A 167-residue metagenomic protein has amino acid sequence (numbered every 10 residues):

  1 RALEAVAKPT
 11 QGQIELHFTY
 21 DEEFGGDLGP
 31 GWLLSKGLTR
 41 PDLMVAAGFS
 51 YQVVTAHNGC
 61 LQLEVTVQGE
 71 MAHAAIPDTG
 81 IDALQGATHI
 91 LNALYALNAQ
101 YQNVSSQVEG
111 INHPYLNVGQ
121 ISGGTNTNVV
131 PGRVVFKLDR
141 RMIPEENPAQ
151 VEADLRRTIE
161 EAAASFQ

Functional and structural regions predicted by a protein language model:
R1-Q62: Acidic/histidine-rich catalytic neighborhood of metal-dependent amide-processing enzymes
F49, V54-T55, Q62-Q167: Metal-dependent amide/peptide-bond hydrolase catalytic core, centered on the "pita-bread" metallohydrolase fold
